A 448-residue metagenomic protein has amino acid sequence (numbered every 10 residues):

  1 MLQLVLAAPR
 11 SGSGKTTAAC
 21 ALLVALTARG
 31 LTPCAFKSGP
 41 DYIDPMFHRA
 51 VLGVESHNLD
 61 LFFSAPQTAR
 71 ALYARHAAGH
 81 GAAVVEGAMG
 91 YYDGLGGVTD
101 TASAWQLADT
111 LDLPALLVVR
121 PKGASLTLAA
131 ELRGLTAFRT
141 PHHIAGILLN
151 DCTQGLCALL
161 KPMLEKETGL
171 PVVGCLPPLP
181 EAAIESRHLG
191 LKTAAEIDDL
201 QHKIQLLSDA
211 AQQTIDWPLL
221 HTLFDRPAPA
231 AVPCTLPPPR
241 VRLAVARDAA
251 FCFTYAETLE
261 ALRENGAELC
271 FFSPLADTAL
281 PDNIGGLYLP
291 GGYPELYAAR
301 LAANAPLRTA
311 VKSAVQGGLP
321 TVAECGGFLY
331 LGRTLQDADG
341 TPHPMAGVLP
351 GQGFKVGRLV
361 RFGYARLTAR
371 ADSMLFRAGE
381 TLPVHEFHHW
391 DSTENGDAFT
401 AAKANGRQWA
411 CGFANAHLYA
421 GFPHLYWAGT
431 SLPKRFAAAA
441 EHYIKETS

Functional and structural regions predicted by a protein language model:
M1-L2, L236-R242: A short, charged/proline- and glycine-enriched loop that marks the coil->beta-strand transition at the N-terminal
L2-L111, V119-H143, D151, G155-A158: ATP-dependent carboxylate-amine ligase catalytic core
V5, V84-E86, L116-V118, L148 (+3 more regions): Structural motif
K37-S38, V172-P180, E268-A276: Beta-strand->loop->alpha-helix junctions that form or flank phosphate-binding loops in nucleotide-handling enzymes
A108, T214, P237-P239, F251-E264 (+3 more regions): C-terminal and late-domain segments of enzyme folds
S125-T235: Internal gly/pro-rich beta-alpha loop/helix module that stabilizes soluble enzyme cofactors or their anionic handles
P239-Q316: Phosphate-binding active sites in nucleotide-utilizing proteins
P294-A371: Cysteine-nucleophile active-site neighborhood
